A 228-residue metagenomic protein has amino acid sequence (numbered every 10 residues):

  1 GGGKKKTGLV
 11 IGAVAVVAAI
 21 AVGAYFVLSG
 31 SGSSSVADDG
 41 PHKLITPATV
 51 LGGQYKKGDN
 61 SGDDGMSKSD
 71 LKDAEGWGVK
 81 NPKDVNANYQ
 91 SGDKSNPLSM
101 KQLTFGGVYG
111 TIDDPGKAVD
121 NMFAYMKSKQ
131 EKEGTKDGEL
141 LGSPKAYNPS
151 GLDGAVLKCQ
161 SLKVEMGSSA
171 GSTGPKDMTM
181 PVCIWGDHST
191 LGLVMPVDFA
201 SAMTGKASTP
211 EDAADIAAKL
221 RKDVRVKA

Functional and structural regions predicted by a protein language model:
G1-A48, G52-Q54: Hydrophobic single-pass membrane-targeting/anchoring helices
K6, D114-A118, S208-T209: Alpha-helix capping and helix-coil boundary motifs
A13, A21, G106-G107, G192 (+2 more regions): Small-side-chain structural scaffolding
G30, M122-K127, A202-M203: Short, low-complexity, polar/charged sequence segments that are solvent-exposed and flexible
V50-G52, K56-P181: A small/polar (G/S/T-enriched), proline-flanked helix-loop surface module common in exported/cell-envelope proteins
P144, P149-A228: Extracellularly exposed regions in secreted/surface proteins, prominently low-complexity, repeat-rich
